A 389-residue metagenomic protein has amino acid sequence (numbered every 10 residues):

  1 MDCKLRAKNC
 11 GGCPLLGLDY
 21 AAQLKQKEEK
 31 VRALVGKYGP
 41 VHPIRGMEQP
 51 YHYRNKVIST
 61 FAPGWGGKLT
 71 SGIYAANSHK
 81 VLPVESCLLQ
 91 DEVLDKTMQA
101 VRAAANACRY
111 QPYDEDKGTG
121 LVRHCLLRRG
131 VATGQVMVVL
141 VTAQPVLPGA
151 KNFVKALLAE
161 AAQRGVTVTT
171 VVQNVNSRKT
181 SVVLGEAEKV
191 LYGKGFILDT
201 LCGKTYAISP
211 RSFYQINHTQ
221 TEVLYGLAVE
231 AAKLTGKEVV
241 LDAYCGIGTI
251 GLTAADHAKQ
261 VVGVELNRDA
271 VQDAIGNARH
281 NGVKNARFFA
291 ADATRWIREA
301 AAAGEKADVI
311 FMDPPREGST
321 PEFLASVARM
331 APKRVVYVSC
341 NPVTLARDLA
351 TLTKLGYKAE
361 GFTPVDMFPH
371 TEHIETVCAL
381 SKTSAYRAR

Functional and structural regions predicted by a protein language model:
C3-R6, C10-C13, C340: Short cysteine clusters
G11-D114, L127, A132-T133, V146-L147: Extended interfacial segments that mediate partner engagement and assembly in macromolecular machines
P43, K56, H124, T170 (+1 more regions): Extracellular/lumenal ectodomain signal focusing on beta-strand-rich modules and carbohydrate-recognition contexts
N55, L69-S71, R123, V136 (+3 more regions): Change "...and in nucleic-acid phosphodiester-cleaving endonucleases..." to "...and in nucleic-acid processing enzymes
G72-A75, V139-V141, A274: Short, acidic/hydrophobic/Gly-rich beta-strand patch recurrent on exposed beta strands that often constitutes part
P112-T119, V240: Short helix/loop segment immediately N-terminal to the Walker
L127, G134-A143, T205-S209, V309: Short, aliphatic-rich beta-strand segments
P148-R389: Rossmann-like S-adenosyl-L-methionine
